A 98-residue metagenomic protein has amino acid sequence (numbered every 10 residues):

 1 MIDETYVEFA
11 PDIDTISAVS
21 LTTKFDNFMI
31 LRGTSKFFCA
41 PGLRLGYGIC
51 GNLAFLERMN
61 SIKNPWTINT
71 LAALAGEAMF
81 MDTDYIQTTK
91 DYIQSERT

Functional and structural regions predicted by a protein language model:
M1: Walker B beta-strand of ABC/ABC-like P-loop ATPase nucleotide-binding domains, specifically the conserved hydrophobic
E4-F38: Active-site pre-lysine segment of PLP-dependent enzymes
N27-T98: PLP-dependent aminotransferase class I/II
